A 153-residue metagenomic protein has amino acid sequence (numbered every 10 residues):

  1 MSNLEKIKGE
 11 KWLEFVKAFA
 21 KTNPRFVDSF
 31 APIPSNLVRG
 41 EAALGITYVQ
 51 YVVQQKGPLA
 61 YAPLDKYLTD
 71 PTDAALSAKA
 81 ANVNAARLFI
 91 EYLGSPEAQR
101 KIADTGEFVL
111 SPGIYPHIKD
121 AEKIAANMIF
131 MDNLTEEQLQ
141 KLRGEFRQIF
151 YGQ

Functional and structural regions predicted by a protein language model:
M1-E5, P71-N82, K101-I102: A bilobed periplasmic-binding-protein/Venus flytrap-type ligand-binding module shared by bacterial periplasmic
S2-D65: Ligand-binding pocket segment of bilobal, Venus flytrap-like solute-binding proteins
I33-P34, A86, A98-Q99: Short, hydrophobic alpha-helical packing/hinge segments within bilobed ligand-binding/sensory domains
V49-V53, K66-L68, A80-A81, P96 (+1 more regions): Solvent-exposed loop/turn segments at secondary-structure junctions within structured extracellular/periplasmic domains
G57-L68, D73, S77-K79, P116: Short beta-strand->loop
F89: Substrate/cofactor-recognition hotspot
L93-P116: Periplasmic-binding protein-like
I118-Q153: Extracellular/periplasmic bilobal clamshell ligand-binding domains
